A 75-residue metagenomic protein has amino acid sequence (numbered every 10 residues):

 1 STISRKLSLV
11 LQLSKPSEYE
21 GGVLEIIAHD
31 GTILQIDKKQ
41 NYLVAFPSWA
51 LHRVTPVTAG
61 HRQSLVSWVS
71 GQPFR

Functional and structural regions predicted by a protein language model:
S1-R75: Catalytic core of non-heme Fe(II) oxygenases with the double-stranded beta-helix
